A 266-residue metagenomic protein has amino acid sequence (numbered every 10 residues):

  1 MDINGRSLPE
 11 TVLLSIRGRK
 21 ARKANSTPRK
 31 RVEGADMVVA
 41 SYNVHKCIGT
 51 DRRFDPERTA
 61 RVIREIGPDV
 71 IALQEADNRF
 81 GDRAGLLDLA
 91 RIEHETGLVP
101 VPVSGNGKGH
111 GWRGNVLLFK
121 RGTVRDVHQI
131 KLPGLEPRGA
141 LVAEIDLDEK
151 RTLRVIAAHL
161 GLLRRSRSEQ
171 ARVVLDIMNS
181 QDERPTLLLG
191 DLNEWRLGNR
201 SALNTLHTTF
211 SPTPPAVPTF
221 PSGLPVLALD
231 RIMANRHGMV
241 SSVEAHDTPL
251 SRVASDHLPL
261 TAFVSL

Functional and structural regions predicted by a protein language model:
M1-P28, T123, Q129, L135 (+4 more regions): Metal-dependent phosphoester-hydrolase catalytic domains
D2-R31, D51-R52, V70, E75-T152 (+2 more regions): Structured beta-strand-rich core segments of catalytic domains in phosphoester-bond hydrolases
A24-R58: N-terminal active-site segment of His-dependent metallophosphoesterases
V38-V44, T59-A84, R154-A158, Q170 (+3 more regions): Active-site beta-strand/loop signature of hydrolases that rely on acidic residues for catalysis
C47-G49, N78-A84, K108-H110, L163-R165 (+2 more regions): Active-site environment of divalent metal-dependent phosphoester hydrolases
R53-E57, G85-L86, S168, V226: Structural motif corresponding to alpha-helix initiation and N-cap regions
Q129-I130, I156-L160: Transmembrane beta-strand segments that form the barrel wall of outer-membrane beta-barrel proteins
R151-L153, L160-R165: Metal-dependent phosphoester/phosphodiester hydrolase catalytic core
